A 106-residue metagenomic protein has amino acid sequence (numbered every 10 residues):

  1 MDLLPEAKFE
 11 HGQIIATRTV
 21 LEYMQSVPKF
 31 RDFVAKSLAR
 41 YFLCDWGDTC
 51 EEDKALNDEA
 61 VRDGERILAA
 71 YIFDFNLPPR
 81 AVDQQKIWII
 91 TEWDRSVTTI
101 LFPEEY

Functional and structural regions predicted by a protein language model:
M1-N76: Compact soluble domain cores
E65-Y106: Short, compact, well-ordered microdomains
